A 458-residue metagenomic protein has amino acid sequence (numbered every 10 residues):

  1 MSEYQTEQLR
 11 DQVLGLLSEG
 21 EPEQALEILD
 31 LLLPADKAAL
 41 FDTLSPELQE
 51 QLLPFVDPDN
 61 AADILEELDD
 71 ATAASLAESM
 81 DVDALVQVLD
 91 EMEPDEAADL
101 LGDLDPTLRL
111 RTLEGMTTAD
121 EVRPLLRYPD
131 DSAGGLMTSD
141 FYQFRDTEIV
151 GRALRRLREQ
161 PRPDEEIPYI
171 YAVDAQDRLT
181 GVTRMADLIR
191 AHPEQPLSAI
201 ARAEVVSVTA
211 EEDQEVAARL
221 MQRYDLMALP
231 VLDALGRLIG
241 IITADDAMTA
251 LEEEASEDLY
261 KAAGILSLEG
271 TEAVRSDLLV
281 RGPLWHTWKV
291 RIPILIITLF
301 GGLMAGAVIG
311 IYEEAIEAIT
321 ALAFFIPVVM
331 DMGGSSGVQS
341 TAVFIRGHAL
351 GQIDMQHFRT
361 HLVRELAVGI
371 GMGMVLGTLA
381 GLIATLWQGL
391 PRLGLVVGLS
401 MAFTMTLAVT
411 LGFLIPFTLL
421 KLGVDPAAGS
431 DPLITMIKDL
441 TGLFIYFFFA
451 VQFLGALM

Functional and structural regions predicted by a protein language model:
M1-E272: Hydrophobic packing positions in regular secondary-structure scaffolds
P34, I294-G302, F325, V329 (+16 more regions): Alpha-helical transmembrane segments in multi-pass membrane proteins
G102, H357-L382: Short alpha-helical transmembrane segments in multi-pass integral membrane proteins
D120, D246-T287, S340-L362, L419-G423 (+1 more regions): Non-transmembrane, extramembrane segments of multi-pass ion/lipid transporters
Y128, R145, T209, E272-L284 (+8 more regions): Juxtamembrane loop-helix boundary motifs flanking transmembrane segments in multi-pass membrane proteins
G270-L278, G282-P283, L350, M372-G389 (+4 more regions): Short helix-perturbing small/polar motifs within transmembrane alpha-helices
L278, G282-L350: Core alpha-helical transmembrane segments of integral membrane proteins
T298-T320, G377-G394, M405, V451-M458: Helix-interface capping motifs at the ends of transmembrane segments in multi-pass membrane proteins
